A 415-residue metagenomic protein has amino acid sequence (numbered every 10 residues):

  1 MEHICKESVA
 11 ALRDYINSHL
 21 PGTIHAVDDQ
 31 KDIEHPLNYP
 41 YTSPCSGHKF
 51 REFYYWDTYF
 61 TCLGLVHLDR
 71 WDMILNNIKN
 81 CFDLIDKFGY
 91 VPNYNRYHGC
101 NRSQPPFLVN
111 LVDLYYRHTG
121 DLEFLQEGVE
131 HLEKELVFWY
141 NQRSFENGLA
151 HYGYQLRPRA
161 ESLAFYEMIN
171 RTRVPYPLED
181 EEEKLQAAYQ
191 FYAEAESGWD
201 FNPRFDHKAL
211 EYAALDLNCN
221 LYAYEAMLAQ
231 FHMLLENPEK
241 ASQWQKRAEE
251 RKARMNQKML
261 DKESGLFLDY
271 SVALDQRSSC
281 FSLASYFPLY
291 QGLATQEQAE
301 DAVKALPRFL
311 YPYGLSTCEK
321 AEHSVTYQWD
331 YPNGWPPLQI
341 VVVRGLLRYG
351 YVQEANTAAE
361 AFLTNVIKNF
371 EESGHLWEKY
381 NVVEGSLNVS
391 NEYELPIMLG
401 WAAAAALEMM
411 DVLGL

Functional and structural regions predicted by a protein language model:
E2-E52, N76-N95, G148-Y212, E250-G334 (+1 more regions): Extended glycan-interaction surfaces of carbohydrate-active proteins
Y54-L84, A284-T295, Q339-V352: Alpha-helical support elements that line or immediately flank enzyme active sites and cofactor-binding pockets
T58, V109-V112, N218, Y222-E225 (+1 more regions): TPR repeat positional signature
D86-G128, P396: Aromatic/His-enriched, Gly/Pro-containing loop or helix-boundary segments that lie immediately adjacent to catalytic
Y115-Q126, L228-Q243, Y349-Q353: Inter-helical turn/loop segments and adjacent helix faces that build the functional surface of alpha-helical bundle
L132-E135, A241-M259, A359-F362: Short amphipathic alpha-helical coiled-coil/interface segments
